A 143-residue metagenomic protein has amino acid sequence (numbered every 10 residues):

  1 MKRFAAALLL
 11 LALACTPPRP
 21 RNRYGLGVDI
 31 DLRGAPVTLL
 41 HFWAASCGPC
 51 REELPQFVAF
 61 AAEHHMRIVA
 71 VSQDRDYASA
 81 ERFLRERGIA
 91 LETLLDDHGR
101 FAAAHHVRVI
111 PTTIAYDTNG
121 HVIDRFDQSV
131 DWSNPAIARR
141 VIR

Functional and structural regions predicted by a protein language model:
K2-A7: Sec-dependent signal peptide recognition, specifically the positively charged N-region followed immediately by
L8-T16: Hydrophobic h-region of N-terminal signal peptides that target proteins for export in Gram-negative bacteria
C15-G34: N-terminal "domain-start" segment that seeds a small globular fold
D31-G48: Short active-site neighborhood of thiol/selenol oxidoreductases, capturing the structured segment around
L39-L40, I68, T113: Hydrophobic beta-strand anchors of alpha/beta hydrolase catalytic cores
A45-E52, T112: C-type cytochrome heme c attachment motif
R51-R87, H98-A103: Structural microenvironment flanking redox-active thiols in thiol-disulfide oxidoreductases
R85-I89, D97-V141: Thiol/disulfide oxidoreductase modules built on the thioredoxin-like
